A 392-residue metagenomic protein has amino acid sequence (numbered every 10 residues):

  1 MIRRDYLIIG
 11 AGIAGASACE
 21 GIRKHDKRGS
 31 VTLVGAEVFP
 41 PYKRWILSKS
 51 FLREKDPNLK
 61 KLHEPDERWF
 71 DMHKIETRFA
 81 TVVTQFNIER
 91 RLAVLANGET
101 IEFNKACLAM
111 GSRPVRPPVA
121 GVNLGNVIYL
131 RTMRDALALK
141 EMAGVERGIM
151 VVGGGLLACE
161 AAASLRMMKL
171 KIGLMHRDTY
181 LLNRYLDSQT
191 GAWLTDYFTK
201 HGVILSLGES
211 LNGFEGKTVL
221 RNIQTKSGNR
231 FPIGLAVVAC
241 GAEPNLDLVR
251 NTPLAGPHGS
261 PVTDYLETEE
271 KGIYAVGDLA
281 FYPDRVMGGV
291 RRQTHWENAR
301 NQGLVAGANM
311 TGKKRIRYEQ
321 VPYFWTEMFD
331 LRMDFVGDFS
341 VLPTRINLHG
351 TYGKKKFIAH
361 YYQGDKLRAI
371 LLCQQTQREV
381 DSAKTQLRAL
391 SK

Functional and structural regions predicted by a protein language model:
M1-I9, H63-M150, Q224-G228, V237-A239 (+2 more regions): FAD-binding core/adjacent interface of flavoenzyme oxidoreductases
I2-D5, S227-A255, F329-K392: C-terminal catalytic lobe of FAD-dependent flavoproteins
I2-I75, A162-Y185: Beta1-alpha1 glycine-rich phosphate/pyrophosphate-binding loop at the start of Rossmann-like nucleotide-binding domains
A11, V34-A36, T132, G154 (+3 more regions): Cofactor-binding loop segments of dinucleotide-utilizing enzymes, especially the Rossmann-like FAD- and NAD(P)+-binding
G12-G15, G155-A158, G307: Catalytic nucleophile loop
C19, L170, G272, V276 (+1 more regions): Internal hydrophobic alpha-helix adjacent to the cofactor/substrate pocket in enzyme cavities
R28-T32, D71-M72, T77-V94, I101 (+1 more regions): A Rossmann-like FAD-binding core segment of flavoenzymes
N123-E146, T218-Q224, N229-V305: FAD-site-proximal beta/loop scaffold in flavoenzymes
